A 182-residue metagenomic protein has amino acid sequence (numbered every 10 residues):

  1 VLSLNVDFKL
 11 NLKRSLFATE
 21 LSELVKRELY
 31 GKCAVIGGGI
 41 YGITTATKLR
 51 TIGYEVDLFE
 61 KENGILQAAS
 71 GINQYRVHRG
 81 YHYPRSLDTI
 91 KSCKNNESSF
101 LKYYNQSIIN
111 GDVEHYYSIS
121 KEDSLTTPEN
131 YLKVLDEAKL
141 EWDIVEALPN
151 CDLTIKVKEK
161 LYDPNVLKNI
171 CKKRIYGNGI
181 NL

Functional and structural regions predicted by a protein language model:
V1-C33, T51: Extreme N-terminal leader/targeting segments of oxidoreductases
K32-D57: N-terminal Rossmann-like FAD-binding beta1-loop-alpha1 element of flavoenzymes
R50, D136, Y176: Anion (oxyanion) recognition and catalysis
T51-S70: Glycine-rich FAD pyrophosphate-binding loop
Y54, L140, I180: Short phosphate-binding/catalytic loops that engage adenosine nucleotides
Q74-L153: Dinucleotide-binding Rossmann-like beta1-alpha1 core, especially the glycine-rich loop that anchors the ADP
E159-L182: Helical element adjacent to the flavin cofactor pocket in flavoenzyme catalytic cores
